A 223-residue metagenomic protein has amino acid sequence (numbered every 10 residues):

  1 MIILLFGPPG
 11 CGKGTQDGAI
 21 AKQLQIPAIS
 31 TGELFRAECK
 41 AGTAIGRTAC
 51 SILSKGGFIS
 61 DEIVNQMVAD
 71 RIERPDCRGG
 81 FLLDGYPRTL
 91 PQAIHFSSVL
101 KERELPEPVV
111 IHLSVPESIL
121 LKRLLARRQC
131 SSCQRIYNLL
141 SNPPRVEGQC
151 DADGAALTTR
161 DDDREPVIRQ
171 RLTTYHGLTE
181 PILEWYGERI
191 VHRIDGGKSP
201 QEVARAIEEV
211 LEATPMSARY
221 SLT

Functional and structural regions predicted by a protein language model:
M1-T223: Glycine-rich phosphate-binding loop of ATP-dependent small-molecule kinases
